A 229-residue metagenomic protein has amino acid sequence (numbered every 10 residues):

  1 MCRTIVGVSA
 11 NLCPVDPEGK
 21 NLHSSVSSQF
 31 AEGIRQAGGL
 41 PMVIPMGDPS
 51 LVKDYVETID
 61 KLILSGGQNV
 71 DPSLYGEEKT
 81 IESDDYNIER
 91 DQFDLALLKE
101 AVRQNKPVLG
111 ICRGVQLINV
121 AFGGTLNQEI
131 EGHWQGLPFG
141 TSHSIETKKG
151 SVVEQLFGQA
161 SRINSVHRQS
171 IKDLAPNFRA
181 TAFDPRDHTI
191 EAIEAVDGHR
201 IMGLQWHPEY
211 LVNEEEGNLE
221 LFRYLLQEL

Functional and structural regions predicted by a protein language model:
M1-I111, E131-T141, E146-L156, K172 (+4 more regions): N-terminal beta1-alpha1 cap of cysteine-dependent amidohydrolase-like domains
G110, G114, N119, G123: Gly/Ala-rich beta-loop-alpha elbow adjacent to hydrolase catalytic centers
L126: Primarily recognizes the serine-hydrolase "nucleophile elbow" in alpha/beta-hydrolase and SGNH/GDSL folds
S165-R168: A glycine-rich beta-turn/hairpin centered on an aromatic-Pro dipeptide
M202-Q205: Active-site-proximal beta-strand elements of phosphoester/diester hydrolases
